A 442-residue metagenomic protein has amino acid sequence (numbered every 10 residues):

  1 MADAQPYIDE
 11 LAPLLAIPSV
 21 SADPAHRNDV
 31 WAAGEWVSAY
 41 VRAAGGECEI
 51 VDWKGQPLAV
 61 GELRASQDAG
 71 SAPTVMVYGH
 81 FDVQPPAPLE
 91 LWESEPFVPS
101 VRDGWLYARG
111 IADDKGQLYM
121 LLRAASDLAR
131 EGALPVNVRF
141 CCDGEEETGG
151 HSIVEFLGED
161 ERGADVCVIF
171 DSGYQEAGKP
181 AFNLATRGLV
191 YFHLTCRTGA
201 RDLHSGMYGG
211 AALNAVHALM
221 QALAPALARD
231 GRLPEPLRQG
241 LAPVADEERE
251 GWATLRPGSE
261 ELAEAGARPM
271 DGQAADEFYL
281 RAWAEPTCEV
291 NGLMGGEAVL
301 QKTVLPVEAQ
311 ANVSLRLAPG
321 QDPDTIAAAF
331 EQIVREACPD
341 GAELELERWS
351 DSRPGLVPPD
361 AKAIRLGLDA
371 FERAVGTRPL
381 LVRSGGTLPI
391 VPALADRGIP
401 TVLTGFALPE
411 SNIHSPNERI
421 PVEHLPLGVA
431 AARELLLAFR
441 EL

Functional and structural regions predicted by a protein language model:
M1-R109, L128-L134, V313: Acidic/His- and Gly-rich active-site-bordering loop/insert found across diverse amide/peptide-bond hydrolases
D82, R229-D230, E331-G341: A common structural junction motif
P96-A108, A200-D202, R373-T377, E410-P416: Glycine/charged-rich beta-loop-alpha catalytic/anionic-binding loops adjacent to active sites
D103-L106, I111-D271, E277-P286, R397 (+1 more regions): Fold-level recognition of mixed alpha/beta catalytic cores in primary-metabolism enzymes, strongest
A112, A200, L315-P323, S352: A generic structural motif
G150, E176-A177, E235-L300, V304-E308 (+3 more regions): An extended, acidic, His-containing surface patch that forms the Zn2+-binding/catalytic region of metallohydrolases
F192-T195, V307-L315: Oligomerization/assembly interface segments of phage tail-like spikes and tubes
